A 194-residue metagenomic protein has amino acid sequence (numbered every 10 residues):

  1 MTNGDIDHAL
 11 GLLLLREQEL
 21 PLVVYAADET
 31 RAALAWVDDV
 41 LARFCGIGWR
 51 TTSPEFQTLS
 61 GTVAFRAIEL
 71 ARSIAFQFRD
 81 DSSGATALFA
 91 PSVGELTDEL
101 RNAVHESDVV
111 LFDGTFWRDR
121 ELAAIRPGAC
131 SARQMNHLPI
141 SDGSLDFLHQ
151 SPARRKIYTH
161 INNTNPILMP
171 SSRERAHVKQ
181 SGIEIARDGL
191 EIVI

Functional and structural regions predicted by a protein language model:
M1-Y25, D108-V109: Active-site metal-binding motif and surrounding structural segment of the metallo-beta-lactamase
N3-H8, E69-S73, Q134-S141, H160: Histidine-centered active-site/metal-ligand motif
A9-L15, L34-V37, L100: Hydrophobic packing residues within well-ordered alpha-helices of enzyme cores
E19-V23, R31-P54: Acidic/polar short surface loop at catalytic or gating sites that assists cofactor/ion binding and chemistry
L22-R31, L111, I157-T159: Short internal beta-strands
R43-R50, A64, Q180-I185: Active-site regions of enzymes building and remodeling cell-envelope glycoconjugates
T51-A103, D188-I194: Core dinuclear metal-dependent hydrolase active-site scaffold
S82-T86, G94-G189: Cap/insert and terminal regions of metallo-dependent hydrolase folds
